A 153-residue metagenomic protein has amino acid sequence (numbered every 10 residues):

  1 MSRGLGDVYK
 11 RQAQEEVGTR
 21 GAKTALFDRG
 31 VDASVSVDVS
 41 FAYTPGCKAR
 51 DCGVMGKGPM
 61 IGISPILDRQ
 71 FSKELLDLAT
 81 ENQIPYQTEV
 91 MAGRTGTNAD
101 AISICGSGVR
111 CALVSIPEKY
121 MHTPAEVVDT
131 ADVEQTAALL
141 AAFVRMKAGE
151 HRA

Functional and structural regions predicted by a protein language model:
M1-G6: Single conserved hydrophobic/aromatic residue that forms the stacking wall/gate of nucleotide- or nucleobase-binding
D7-K10, E81: Short, basic, glycine/proline-bearing loop/turn elements
K10, A33-V35, A112-V114: Hydrophobic/aromatic beta-strand patches that form the interior of the parallel beta-sheet core in alpha/beta enzyme
R11-V17, S40-F41, G93, E118-Y120: Acidic, glycine-rich active-site loops and adjacent beta-strand->loop/helix elements that engage anionic groups
V17-G18, N98: Short phosphate-engaging motifs
G18-T88: Metal-dependent peptidase/peptidase-like ectodomains
K57-A137, A142-R152: Active-site-adjacent substrate-binding region of metalloamidase/peptidase-like peptide-processing proteins
